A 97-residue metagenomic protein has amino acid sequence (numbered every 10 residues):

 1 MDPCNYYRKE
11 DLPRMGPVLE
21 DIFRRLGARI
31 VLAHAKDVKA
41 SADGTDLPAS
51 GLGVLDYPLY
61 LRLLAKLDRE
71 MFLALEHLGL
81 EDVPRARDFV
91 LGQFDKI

Functional and structural regions predicted by a protein language model:
M1-I97: Histidine-acidic metal/acid-base catalytic patches
